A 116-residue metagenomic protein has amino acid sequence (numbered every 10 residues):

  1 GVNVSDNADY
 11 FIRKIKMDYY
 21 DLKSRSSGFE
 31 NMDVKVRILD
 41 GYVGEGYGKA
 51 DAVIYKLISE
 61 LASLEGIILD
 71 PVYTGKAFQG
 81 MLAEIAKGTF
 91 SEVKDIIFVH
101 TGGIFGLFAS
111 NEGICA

Functional and structural regions predicted by a protein language model:
G1-V34, V99-A116: Glycine-rich phosphate/pyrophosphate-binding loop at beta-loop-alpha junctions
V34-K35, L39-S91: Active-site-adjacent helical/loop segments in soluble small-molecule enzymes
D95-I97: Conserved beta-strand elements of the Class I
